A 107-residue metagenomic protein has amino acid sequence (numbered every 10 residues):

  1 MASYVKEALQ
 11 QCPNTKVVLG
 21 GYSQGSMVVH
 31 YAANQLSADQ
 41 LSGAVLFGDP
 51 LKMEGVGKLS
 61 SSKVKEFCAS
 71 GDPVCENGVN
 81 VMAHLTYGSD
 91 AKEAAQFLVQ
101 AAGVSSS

Functional and structural regions predicted by a protein language model:
A2-A8, Y31-S107: Surface cap/lid and interfacial helix-loop subdomains adjacent to catalytic sites that gate substrate access
C12-G20: Alpha/beta-hydrolase fold nucleophile elbow
L19-G25, V29: Gly/Ala-rich beta-loop-alpha elbow adjacent to hydrolase catalytic centers
